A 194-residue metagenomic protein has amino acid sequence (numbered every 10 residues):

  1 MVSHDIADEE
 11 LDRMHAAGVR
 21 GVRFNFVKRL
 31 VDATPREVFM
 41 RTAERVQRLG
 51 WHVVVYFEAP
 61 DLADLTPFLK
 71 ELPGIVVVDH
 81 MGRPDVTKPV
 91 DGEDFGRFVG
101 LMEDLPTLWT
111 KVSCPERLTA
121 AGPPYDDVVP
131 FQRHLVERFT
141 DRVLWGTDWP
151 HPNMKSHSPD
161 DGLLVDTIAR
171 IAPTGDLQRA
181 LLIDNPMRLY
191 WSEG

Functional and structural regions predicted by a protein language model:
M1-I6, F26: A short, structured active-site edge motif that brings together acidic residues
H4-M14, E37-F39, D94-F95: Short, acidic/polar
I6-E9, L30-A33, L62-D64: Short, well-ordered, mixed-charge alpha-helical segments that flank or form enzyme active sites
D12-T34: Glycine-rich phosphate-binding "P-loop"
G21, P35-W145: Catalytic pocket-lining loop regions of alpha/beta-barrel enzymes, especially the amidohydrolase/enolase/GH5 lineages
R133-H134, F139-L144, S156-G194: Mid-to-C-terminal alpha-helical segments outside catalytic/metal-binding sites
D148: Active-site glycine-centered loops adjacent to acidic/histidine catalytic or metal-binding residues that shape
P152-M154: An amphipathic alpha-helical core segment
